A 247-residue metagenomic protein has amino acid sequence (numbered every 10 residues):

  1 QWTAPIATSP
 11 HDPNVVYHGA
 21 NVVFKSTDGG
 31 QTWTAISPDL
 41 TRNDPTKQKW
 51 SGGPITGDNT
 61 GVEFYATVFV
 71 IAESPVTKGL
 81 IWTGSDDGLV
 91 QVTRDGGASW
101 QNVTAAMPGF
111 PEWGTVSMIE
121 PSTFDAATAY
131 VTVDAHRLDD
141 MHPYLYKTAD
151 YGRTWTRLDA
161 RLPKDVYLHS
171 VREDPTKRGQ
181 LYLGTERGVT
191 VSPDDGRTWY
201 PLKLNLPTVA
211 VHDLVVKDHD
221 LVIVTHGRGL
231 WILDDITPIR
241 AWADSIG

Functional and structural regions predicted by a protein language model:
Q1-G247: Beta-propeller blade termini and top-face loops
